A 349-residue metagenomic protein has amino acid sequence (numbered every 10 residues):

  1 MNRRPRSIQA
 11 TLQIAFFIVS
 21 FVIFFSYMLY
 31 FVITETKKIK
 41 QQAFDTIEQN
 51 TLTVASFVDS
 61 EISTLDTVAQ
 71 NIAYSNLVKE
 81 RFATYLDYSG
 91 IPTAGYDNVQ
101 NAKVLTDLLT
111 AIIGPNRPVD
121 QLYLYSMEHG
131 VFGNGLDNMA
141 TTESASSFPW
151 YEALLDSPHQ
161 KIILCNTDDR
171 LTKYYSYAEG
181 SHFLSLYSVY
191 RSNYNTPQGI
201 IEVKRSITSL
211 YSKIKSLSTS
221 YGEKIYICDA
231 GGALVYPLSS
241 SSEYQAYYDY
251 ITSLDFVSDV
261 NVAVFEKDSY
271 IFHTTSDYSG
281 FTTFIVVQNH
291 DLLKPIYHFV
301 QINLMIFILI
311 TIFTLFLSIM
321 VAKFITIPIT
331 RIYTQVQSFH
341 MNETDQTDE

Functional and structural regions predicted by a protein language model:
M1-Q41, D45: Extreme N-terminal signal-anchor transmembrane helix of membrane signaling/transducer proteins, especially in bacteria
E48, L52, D59, S63-V104 (+1 more regions): Extracellular/periplasmic ligand-binding regions of membrane signal-transduction receptors
Y74, L122-H129, K224-G232: Short hydrophobic alpha-helical segments used for membrane anchoring or interfacial signaling
A102-I113, Y194, Q198-Y236, S241-S242: Solvent-exposed, extracytoplasmic
I113-K204: Extracytoplasmic/periplasmic ligand-binding sensor regions of membrane-associated signaling proteins
L155-S192, E223-K224, A246-S279: Membrane-proximal, non-catalytic sensory/regulatory domains of signal-transducing membrane proteins
S185-L186, P197-I207, F265-V300, F307: Short, hydrophobic beta-strand elements of compact beta-sandwich sensory domains
T282-H340: Cytoplasm-proximal transmembrane signaling helix
